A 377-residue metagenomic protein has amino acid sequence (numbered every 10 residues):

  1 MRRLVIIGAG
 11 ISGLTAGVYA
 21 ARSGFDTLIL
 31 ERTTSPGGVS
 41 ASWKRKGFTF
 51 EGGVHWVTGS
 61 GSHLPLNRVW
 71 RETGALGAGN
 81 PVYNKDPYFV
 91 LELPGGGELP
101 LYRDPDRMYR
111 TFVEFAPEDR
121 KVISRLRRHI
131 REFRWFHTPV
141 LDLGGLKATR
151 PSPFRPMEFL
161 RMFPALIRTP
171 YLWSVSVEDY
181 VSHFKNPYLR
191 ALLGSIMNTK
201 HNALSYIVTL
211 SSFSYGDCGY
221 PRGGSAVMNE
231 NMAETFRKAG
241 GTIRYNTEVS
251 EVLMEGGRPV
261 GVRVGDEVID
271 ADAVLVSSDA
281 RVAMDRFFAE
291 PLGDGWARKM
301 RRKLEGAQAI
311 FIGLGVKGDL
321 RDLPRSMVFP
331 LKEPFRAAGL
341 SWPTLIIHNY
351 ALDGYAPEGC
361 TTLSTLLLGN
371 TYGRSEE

Functional and structural regions predicted by a protein language model:
R2-P139: N-terminal glycine-rich phosphate/pyrophosphate-binding loop and immediately adjacent elements
G8, K85, N229, Y245-T247: Short loop/edge segments at beta-strand edges and connector loops that shape dinucleotide/nucleotide cofactor-binding
V82-Y83, K200-H201, D353-C360: Short glycine/proline-enriched loop/turn "hinge" motifs that connect secondary-structure elements and lie
G95-G96, H201-S205, L253-V260, G359-T361: A short, glycine/Asx- and small/polar-enriched loop/turn that sits immediately N-terminal to a beta-strand
R131-A239, N246: Active-site/ligand-binding neighborhood in enzyme catalytic cores
P221, S250-E358: Mid-domain catalytic core of redox enzymes that form a hydrophobic substrate pocket/lid adjacent to a catalytic redox
L363-T371: Short, hydrophobic beta-strand segments
E377: Conserved small/polar residues in nucleotide/adenosyl-binding loops
